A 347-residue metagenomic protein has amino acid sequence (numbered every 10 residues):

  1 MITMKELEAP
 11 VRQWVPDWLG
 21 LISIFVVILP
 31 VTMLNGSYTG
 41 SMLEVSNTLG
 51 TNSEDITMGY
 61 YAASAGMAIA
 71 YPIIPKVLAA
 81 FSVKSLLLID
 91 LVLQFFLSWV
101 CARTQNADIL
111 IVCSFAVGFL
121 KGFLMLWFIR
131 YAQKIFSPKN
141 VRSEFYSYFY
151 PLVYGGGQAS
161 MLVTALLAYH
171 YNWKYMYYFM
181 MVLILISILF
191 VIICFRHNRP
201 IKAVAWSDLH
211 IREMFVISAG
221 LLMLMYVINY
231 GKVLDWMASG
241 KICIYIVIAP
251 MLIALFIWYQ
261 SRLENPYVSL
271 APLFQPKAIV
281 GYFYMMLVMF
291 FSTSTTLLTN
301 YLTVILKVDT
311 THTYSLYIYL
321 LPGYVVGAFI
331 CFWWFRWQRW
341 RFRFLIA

Functional and structural regions predicted by a protein language model:
V15-I74, L124-M125, I129, T295-T299: Extracytoplasmic
W18-L34, T39, L97, Y267-A347: 12-transmembrane solute porter fold
M42, T51-Y60, L110, R142 (+2 more regions): Juxtamembrane helix-start elements in MFS-like secondary transporters
I56, L86, F145, Y175-M180 (+3 more regions): Alpha-helical transmembrane segments of multi-pass secondary-active solute transporters
A63-A65, Y154-G156, L321-P322: Short hydrophobic/small-residue motifs within alpha-helical transmembrane segments of multi-pass transporter-like
I69-V83, A168, V326-F342: Helix-to-loop junctions at the C-terminal end of transmembrane segments in multipass secondary transporters
P75, F81-D208: Helix-loop-helix hairpins in multi-pass membrane proteins, especially solute transporters
Y171-F283: Hydrophobic transmembrane-helix bundles of small-molecule transporters
